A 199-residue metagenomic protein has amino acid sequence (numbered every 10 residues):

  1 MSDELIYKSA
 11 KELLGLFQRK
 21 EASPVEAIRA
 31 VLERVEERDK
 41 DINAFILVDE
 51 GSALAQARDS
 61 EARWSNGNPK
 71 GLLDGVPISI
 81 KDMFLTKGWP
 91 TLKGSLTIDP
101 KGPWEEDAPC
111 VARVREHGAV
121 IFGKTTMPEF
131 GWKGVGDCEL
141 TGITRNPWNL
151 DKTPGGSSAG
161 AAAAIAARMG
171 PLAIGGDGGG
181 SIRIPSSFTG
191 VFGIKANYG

Functional and structural regions predicted by a protein language model:
M1-D49: An N-terminal boundary/leader segment
L13-F17, A57-S60, A161: Generic hydrophobic alpha-helical segments
V31, A53, G75, K81 (+2 more regions): Conserved hydrophobic/aromatic pocket- or pore-lining residues that grip, position, or stack substrates in active sites
G51-R58, G118-A119, P128: Long amphipathic alpha-helix in the N-terminal Rossmann-like dinucleotide-binding domain of NAD(P)-dependent
S60-P77: Immediate post-signal peptide segment of exported/extracytoplasmic ligand-binding proteins
L72-C110: Enzymes and membrane/adaptor proteins characterized by extended Gly/Ser/Thr/Asp/Glu-rich, aromatic-dotted
W104-G199: Short glycine/serine-rich loop segments
